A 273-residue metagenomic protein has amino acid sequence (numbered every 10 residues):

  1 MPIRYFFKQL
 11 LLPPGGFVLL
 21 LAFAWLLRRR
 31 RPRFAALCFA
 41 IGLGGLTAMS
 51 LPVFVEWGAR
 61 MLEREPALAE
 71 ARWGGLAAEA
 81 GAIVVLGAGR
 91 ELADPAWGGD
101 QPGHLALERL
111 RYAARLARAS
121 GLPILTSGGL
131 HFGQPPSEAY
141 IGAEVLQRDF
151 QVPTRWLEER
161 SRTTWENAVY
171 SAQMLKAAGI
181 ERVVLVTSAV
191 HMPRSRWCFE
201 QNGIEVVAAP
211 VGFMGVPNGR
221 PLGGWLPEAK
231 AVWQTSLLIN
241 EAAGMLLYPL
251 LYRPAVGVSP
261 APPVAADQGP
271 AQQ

Functional and structural regions predicted by a protein language model:
M1-L26: Membrane-embedded alpha-helical segments of integral membrane proteins
P2-F7, F54, G58-E65, I239-L246: Hydrophobic alpha-helical segments of integral membrane proteins, encompassing both true transmembrane helices
A24, R28, V55-A59, V256: Membrane-water interface at transmembrane helix exits
L27-A35: Membrane-interface helix-boundary motifs at transmembrane edges
L37-P52: Hydrophobic membrane-insertion alpha-helices, especially the h-region of bacterial N-terminal signal peptides
A48-A229, T235: A structural signal for short, hydrophobic/glycine-enriched beta-strand patches
P221, W233, L237, A243-Q273: Extracytoplasmic/luminal low-complexity segments enriched in Pro/Gly and acidic/polar residues that act as flexible
